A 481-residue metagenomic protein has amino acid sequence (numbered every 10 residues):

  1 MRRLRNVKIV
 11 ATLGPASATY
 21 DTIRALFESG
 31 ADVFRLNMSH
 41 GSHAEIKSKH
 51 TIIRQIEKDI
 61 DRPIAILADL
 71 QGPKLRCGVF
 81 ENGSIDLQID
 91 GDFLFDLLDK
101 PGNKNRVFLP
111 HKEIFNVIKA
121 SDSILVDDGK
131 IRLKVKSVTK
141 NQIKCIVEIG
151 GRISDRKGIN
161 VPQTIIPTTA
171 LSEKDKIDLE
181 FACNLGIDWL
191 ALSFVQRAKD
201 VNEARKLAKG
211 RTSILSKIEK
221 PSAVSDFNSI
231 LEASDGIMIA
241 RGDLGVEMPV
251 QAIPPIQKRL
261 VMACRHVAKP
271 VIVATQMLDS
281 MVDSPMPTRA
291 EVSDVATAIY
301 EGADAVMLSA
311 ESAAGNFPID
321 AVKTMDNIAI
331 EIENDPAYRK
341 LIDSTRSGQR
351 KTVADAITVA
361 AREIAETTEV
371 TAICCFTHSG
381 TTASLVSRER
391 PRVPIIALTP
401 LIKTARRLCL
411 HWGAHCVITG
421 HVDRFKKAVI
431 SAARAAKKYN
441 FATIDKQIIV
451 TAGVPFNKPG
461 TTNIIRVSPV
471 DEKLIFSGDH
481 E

Functional and structural regions predicted by a protein language model:
M1-E481: Non-catalytic helical/linker scaffolds that mediate oligomerization, partner binding, and domain coupling around large
